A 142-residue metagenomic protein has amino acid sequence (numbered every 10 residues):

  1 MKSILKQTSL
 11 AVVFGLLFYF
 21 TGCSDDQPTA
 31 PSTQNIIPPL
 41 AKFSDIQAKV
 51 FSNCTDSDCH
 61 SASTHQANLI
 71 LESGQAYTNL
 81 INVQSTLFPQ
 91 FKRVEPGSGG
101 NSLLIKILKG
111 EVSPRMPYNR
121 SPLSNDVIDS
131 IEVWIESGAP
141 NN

Functional and structural regions predicted by a protein language model:
M1-L10: Bacterial N-terminal signal peptides that target proteins for export
G15-L16: Repetitive helical segments and hydrophobic/amphipathic motifs
Y19-G22: C-terminal motif of bacterial Sec signal peptides marking the signal peptidase cleavage site
S24-D26: Bacterial signal peptide processing site
P28-P39, Q47-D129: Solvent-exposed helix-loop boundary motif
V133-G138: Short, well-ordered beta-strand segments
P140-N142: Flexible coil segments in periplasmic/lumen-exposed cytochrome c-class electron-transfer proteins
